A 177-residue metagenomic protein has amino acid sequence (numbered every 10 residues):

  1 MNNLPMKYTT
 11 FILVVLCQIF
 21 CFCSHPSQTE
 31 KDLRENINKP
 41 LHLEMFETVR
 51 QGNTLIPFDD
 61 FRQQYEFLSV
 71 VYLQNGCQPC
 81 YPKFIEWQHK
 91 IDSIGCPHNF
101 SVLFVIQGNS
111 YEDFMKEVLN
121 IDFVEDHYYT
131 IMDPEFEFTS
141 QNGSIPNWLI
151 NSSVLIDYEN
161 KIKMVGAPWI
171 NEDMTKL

Functional and structural regions predicted by a protein language model:
M1-T9: Positively charged n-region of N-terminal signal peptides that target proteins for export
I19-F22: C-terminal motif of bacterial Sec signal peptides marking the signal peptidase cleavage site
S24-D60, Y81-P82: N-terminal "domain-start" segment that seeds a small globular fold
F58-Y81, W87-Q88: Short active-site neighborhood of thiol/selenol oxidoreductases, capturing the structured segment around
Q74-P79, N109-Y111, W169-N171: Short acidic, S/G/P-rich loop/turn micro-motifs used as interaction or catalytic elements
P82-D122, E137-S140: Structural microenvironment flanking redox-active thiols in thiol-disulfide oxidoreductases
E117-I150: Short, internal strand/loop/helix patches that form the active-site neighborhood or redox-interaction surface
I150, L155-L177: Thiol-/selenol-based redox modules, centered on thioredoxin-like and closely related oxidoreductase domains
